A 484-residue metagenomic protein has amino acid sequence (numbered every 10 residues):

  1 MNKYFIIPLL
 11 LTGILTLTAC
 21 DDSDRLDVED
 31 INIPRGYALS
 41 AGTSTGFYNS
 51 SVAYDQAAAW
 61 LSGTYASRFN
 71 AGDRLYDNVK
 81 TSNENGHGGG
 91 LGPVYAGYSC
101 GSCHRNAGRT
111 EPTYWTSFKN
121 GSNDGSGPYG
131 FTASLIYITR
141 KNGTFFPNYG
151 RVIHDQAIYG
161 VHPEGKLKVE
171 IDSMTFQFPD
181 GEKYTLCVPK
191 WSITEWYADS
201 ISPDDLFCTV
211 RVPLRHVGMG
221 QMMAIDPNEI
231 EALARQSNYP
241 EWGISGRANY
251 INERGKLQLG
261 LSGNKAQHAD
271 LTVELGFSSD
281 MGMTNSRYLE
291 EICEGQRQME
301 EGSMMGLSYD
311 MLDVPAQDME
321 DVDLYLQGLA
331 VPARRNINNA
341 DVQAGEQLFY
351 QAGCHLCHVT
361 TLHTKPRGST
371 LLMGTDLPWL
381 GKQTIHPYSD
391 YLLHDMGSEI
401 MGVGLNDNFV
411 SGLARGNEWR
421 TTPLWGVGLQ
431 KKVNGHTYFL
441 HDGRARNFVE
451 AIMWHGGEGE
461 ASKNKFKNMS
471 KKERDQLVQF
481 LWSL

Functional and structural regions predicted by a protein language model:
M1-I7: Bacterial N-terminal signal peptides that target proteins for export
P8-T16: Bacterial N-terminal signal peptides
C20-L484: Periplasmic c-type cytochrome electron-transfer domains
